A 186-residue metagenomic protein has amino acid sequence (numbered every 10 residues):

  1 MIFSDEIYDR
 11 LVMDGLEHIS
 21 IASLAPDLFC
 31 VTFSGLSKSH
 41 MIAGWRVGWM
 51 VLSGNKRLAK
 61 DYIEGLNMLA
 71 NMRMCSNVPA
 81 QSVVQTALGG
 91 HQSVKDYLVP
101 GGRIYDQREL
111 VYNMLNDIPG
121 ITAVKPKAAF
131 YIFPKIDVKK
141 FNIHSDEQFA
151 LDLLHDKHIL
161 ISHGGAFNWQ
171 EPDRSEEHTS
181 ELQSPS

Functional and structural regions predicted by a protein language model:
M1, F29-V31, L160: Proline-centered loop/turn at the N-terminus of a beta-strand
M1-E17: Catalytic PLP-binding core of fold-type I/II PLP enzymes
F3-E6, S34-G35, W49, K125 (+2 more regions): Short beta-strand segments
D5, I21, C30, G48 (+5 more regions): Generic structural signal for small/hydrophobic residues in well-ordered secondary structure, especially within
S23-G102, Y112-M114: Conserved core segment of the aminotransferase class I/II
Q85, G101-Y112, A123-D137, P172: Conserved glycine-rich beta-strand-loop-beta hairpin in the small C-terminal domain of fold type I
G120-A123, K135-E176: Conserved C-terminal alpha-helix-loop-beta "cap" of PLP-dependent enzymes that closes/shapes the active-site mouth
E176-S186: Single conserved hydrophobic/aromatic residue that forms the stacking wall/gate of nucleotide- or nucleobase-binding
